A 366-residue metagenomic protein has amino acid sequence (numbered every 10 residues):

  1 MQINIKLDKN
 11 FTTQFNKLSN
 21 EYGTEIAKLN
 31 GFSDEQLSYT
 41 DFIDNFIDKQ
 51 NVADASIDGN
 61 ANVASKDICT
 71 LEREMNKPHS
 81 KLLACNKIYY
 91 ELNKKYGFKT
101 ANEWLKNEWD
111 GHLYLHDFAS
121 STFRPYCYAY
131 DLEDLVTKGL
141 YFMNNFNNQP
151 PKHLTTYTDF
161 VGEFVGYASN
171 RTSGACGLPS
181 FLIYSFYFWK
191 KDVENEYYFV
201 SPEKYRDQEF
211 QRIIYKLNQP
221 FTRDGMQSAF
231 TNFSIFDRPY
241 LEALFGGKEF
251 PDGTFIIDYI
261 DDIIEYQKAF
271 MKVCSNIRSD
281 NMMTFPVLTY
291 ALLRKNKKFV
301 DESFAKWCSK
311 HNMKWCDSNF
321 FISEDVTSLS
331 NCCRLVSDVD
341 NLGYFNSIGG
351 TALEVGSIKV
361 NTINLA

Functional and structural regions predicted by a protein language model:
N4-A366: Conserved catalytic cores of very large enzyme subunits
